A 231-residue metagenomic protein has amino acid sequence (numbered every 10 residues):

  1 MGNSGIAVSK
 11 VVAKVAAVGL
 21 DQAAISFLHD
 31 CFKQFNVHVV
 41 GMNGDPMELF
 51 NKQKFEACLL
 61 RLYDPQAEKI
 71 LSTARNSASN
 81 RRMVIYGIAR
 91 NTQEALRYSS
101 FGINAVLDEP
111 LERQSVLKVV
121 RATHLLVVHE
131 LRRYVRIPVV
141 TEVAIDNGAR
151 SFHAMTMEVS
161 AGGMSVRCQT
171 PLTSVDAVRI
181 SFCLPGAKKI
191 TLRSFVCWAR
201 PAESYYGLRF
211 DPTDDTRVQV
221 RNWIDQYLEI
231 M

Functional and structural regions predicted by a protein language model:
M1-M231: Structured alpha-helical
